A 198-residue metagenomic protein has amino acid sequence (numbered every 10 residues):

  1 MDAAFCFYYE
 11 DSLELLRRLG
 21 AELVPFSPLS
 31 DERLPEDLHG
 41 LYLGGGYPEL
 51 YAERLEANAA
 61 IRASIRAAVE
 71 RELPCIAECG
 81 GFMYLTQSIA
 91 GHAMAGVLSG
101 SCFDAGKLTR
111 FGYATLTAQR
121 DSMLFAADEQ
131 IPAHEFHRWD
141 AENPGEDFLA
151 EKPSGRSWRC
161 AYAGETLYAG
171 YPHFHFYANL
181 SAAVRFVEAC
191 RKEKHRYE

Functional and structural regions predicted by a protein language model:
D2-F5, S30-D31, Y47-E49, F82-M83 (+5 more regions): Short, glycine-/Ser/Thr-/acidic-enriched flexible segments
A4-E56, A63-A67: Phosphate-binding active sites in nucleotide-utilizing proteins
F7, D11-E14, R18, A60 (+4 more regions): Conserved active-site and cofactor/substrate-binding residues in soluble primary-metabolism enzymes
L13, Y42, A52, R62-V69 (+8 more regions): Generic hydrophobic alpha-helical scaffold/packing signal
L23-V24, H39-G40, L73-P74, A95-G96 (+2 more regions): Structural motif
L41, E78, A95, F136 (+1 more regions): Hydrophobic, well-ordered secondary-structure elements that form the walls of internal hydrophobic environments
P48-S122: Cysteine-nucleophile active-site neighborhood
F103-E198: Amide-donor transfer/coupling interface in amidating biosynthetic enzymes
